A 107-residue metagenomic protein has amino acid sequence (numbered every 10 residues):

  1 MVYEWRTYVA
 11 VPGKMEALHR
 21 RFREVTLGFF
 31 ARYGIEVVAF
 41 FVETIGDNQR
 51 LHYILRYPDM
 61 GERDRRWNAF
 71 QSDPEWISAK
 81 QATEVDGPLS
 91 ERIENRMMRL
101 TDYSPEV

Functional and structural regions predicted by a protein language model:
M1-H19, F29-R32, E36-V37, R56 (+1 more regions): Surface-exposed interaction/gating patches
M1-W5, V9, I45, Q71-P74 (+1 more regions): Intrinsic disorder/low-complexity detector
Y3, T7-Y8, V42, D47-M60: Accessory recognition modules or surfaces
E16-L18, I45-N48, R65, S78 (+1 more regions): Residues in flexible loops and secondary-structure boundaries
A17-V38, Y57-R96: An amphipathic, aromatic/His-enriched active-site/gating alpha helix that lines ligand/cofactor pockets
